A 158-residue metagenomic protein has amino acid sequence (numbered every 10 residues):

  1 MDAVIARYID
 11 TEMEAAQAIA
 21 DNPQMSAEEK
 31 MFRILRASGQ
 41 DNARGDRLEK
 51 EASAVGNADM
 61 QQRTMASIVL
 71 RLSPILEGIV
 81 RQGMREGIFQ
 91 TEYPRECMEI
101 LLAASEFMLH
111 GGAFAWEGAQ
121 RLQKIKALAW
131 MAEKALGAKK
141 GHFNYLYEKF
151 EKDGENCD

Functional and structural regions predicted by a protein language model:
A3, R7, E14-L48, M98-L101: Hydrophobic alpha-helical connector segments
T11, D41-D46, G83, M108-G111: A short secondary-structure junction motif
I19, P23, E49-S53, G112-W116: Secondary-structure edge/capping motif, primarily at the C-terminal ends of alpha-helices and the immediately following
P23, A27, Q90, P94 (+1 more regions): Residue-level recognition of alpha-helical structural elements
R44-G78, R85-F89: Short secondary-structure transition hinges
R71-S105, G112-W116: Hydrophobic alpha-helical bundle segments that form small-molecule/ligand-binding pockets
P74, G78-E86, A115-D158: C-terminal peripheral helix-coil segments that are non-catalytic and often amphipathic
